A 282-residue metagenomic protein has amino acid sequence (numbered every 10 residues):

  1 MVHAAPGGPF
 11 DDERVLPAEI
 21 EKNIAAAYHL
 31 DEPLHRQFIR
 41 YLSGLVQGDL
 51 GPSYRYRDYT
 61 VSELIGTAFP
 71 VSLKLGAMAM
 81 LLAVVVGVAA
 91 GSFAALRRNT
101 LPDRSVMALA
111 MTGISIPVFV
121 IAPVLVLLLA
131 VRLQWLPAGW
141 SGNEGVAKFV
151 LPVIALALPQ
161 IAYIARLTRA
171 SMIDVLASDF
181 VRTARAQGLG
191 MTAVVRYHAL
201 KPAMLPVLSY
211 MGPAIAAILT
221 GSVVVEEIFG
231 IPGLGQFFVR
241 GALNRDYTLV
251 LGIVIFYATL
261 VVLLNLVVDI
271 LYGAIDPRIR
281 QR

Functional and structural regions predicted by a protein language model:
M1-A4, Y41-S43, A108-P137, A155-P159 (+1 more regions): Membrane-water interface segments at the C-terminal ends of transmembrane alpha-helices in multi-pass inner-membrane
M1-A5, E13-P17, L45-V46, Y54 (+9 more regions): Hydrophobic aliphatic residues
M1-R40, L133-L151: Hydrophobic alpha-helical transmembrane segments of membrane transport/permease proteins and related membrane-embedded
D11-E13, R36, G51-Y54, I121-A122 (+5 more regions): Short, hydrophobic secondary-structure boundary micro-motifs
E32-V88: An internal, D/E-rich "acidic patch" concept
P33, Q37, Y41, T60 (+8 more regions): Amphipathic alpha-helical recognition patches that constitute DNA-binding helices
I65-P102, V118, G142-R282: Alpha-helical transmembrane segments of integral membrane proteins, especially multi-pass inner/plasma-membrane
